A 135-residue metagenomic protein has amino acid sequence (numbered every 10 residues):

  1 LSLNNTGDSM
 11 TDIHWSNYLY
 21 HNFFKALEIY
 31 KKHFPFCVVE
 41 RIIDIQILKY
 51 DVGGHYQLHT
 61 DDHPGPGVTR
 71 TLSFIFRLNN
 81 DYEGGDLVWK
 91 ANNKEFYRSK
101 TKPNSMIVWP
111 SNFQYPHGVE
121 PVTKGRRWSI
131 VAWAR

Functional and structural regions predicted by a protein language model:
L1-M106, Q114-R135: Fe(II)/2-oxoglutarate oxygenase catalytic core
